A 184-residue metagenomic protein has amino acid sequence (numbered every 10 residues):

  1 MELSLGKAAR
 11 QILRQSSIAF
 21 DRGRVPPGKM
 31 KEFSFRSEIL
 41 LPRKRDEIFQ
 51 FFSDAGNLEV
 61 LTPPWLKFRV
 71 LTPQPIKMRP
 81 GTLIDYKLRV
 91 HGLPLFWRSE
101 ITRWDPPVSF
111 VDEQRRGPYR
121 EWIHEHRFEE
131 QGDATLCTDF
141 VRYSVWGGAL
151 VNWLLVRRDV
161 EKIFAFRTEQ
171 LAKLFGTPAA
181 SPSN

Functional and structural regions predicted by a protein language model:
L3-L5, L13: Leucine-biased recognition of intrinsically disordered, low-complexity hydrophobic segments
I12, S16, F20-R79: Hydrophobic ligand-binding cavity/cleft-lining segments
S34-R36, P94-R98, E121-H124: Short, surface-exposed coil-to-beta transition loops
E38-P42, R69, K87, E100 (+2 more regions): Generic structural detector for well-ordered beta-strands
K44, P106, Q131-A134: Short strand-connecting beta-turns/loops that link adjacent beta-strands
I48-F52, L58, I84-Y86, I101 (+3 more regions): Hydrophobic pocket/interface hotspot
R69-R116, L136, E169-P182: Glycine-rich portal/gate segments that line the openings of hydrophobic small-molecule binding cavities
V111-F164, P182: Beta-strand/loop substructures that line and gate deep hydrophobic ligand-binding cavities in soluble
